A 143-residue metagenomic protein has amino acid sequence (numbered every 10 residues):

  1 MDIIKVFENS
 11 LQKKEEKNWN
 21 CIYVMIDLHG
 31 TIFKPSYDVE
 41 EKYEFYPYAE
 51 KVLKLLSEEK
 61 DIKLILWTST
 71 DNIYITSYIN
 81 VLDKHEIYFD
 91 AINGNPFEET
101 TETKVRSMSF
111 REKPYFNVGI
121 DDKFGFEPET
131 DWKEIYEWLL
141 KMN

Functional and structural regions predicted by a protein language model:
M1-F97: Alpha-helical substrate-recognition element adjacent to the catalytic core
I75-N143: C-terminal cap/substrate-recognition subdomain and adjoining C-terminal extension of metal-dependent phosphatase-like
